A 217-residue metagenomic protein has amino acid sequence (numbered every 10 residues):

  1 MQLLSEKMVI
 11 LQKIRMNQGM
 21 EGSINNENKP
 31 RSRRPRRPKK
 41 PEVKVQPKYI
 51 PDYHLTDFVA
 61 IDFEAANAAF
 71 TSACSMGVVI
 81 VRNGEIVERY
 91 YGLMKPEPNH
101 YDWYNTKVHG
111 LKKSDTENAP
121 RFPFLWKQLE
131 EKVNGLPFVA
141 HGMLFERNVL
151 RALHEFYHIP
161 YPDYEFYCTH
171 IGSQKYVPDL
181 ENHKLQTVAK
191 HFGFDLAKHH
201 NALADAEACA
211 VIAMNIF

Functional and structural regions predicted by a protein language model:
M1-D57: N-terminal accessory regions of nucleic-acid-interacting proteins
K44-F156, P160-D163, P178, N182 (+1 more regions): Conserved non-catalytic scaffold segment of RNase H-like nuclease domains
I61, Y167, A204: Active-site flanking residues adjacent to catalytic metal/cofactor-binding acidic residues
A65-N67, I171, A208: Short, glycine/acidic-enriched loop or turn micro-motifs at the edges of active sites
P162-S173: Conserved beta-strand -> loop -> alpha-helix junction used to position metal-binding or nucleic-acid-contacting
I171-Q174, K190, V211-M214: Generic alpha-helical structural context detector
N201-M214: Acidic, divalent-metal-coordinating active-site segment for phosphoryl/phosphodiester hydrolysis, typified by short
